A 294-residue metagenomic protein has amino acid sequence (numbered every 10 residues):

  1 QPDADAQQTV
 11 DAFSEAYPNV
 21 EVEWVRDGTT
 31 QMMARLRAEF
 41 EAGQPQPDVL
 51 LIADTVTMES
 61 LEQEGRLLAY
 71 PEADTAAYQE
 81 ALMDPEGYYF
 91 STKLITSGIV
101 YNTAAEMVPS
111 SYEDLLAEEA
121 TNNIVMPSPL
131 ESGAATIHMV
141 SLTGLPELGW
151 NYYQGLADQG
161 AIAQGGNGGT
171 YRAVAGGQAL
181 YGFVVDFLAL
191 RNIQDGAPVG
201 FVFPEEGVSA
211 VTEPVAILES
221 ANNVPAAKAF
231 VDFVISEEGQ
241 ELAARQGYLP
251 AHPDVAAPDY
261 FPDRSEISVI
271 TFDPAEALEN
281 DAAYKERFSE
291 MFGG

Functional and structural regions predicted by a protein language model:
Q1-Q8, E23-M33, R37, P45-A179: Extracytoplasmic ligand-binding site segments that recognize negatively charged/polar headgroups
Q7-D11, E15, A34, A38 (+10 more regions): Solvent-exposed, polar/charged alpha-helical surfaces in well-ordered, non-transmembrane soluble domains, broadly
S14-E23: Signal peptide-proximal N-terminal region of secreted/periplasmic/extracellular or secretory-lumen proteins
V56-S60, L180-P198: A ligand-binding cleft/hinge motif common to bilobed small-molecule-binding domains
L94-T96, Q154-A157, A163-Q164, D195-A221 (+1 more regions): Periplasmic-binding protein-like
G98-A105, V140-T143, V211-N223, L242-A243: A bilobed periplasmic-binding-protein/Venus flytrap-type ligand-binding module shared by bacterial periplasmic
S209, L218-F272: Mature extracytoplasmic/periplasmic domains
Y260-G294: Extracellular/periplasmic bilobal clamshell ligand-binding domains
